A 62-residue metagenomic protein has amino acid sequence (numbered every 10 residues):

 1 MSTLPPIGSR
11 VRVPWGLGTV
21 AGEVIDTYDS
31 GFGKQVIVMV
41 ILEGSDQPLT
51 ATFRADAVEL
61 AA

Functional and structural regions predicted by a protein language model:
M1-P5, E59-A62: Short intrinsically disordered terminal tails
P6-A57: Basic/aromatic-rich interaction segments and small domains that mediate binding to polyanionic partners
